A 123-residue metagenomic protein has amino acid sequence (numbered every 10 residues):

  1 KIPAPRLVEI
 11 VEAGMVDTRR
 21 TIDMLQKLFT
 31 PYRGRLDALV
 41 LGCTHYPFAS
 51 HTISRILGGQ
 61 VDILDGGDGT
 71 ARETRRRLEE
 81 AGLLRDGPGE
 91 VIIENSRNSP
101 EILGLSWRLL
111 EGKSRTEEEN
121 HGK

Functional and structural regions predicted by a protein language model:
K1-K123: Non-catalytic structural scaffold of enzyme domains
